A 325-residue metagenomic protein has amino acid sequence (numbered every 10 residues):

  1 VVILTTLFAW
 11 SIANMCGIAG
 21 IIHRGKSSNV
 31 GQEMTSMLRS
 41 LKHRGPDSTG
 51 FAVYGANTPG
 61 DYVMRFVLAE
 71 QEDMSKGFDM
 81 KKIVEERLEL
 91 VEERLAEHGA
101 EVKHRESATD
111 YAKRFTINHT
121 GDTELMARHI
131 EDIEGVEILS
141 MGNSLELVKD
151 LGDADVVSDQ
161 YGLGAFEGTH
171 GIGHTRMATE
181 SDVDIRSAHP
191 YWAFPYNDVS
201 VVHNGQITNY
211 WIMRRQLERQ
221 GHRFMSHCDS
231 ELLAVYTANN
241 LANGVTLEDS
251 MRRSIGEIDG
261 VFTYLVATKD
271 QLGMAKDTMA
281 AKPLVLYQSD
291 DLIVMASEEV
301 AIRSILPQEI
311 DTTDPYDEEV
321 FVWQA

Functional and structural regions predicted by a protein language model:
V1-V2, A9: Acidic, Ala/Val/Gly-enriched low-complexity intrinsically disordered segments
L7-A325: Conserved short alpha-helical segments that host acidic/polar catalytic motifs at enzyme active sites
